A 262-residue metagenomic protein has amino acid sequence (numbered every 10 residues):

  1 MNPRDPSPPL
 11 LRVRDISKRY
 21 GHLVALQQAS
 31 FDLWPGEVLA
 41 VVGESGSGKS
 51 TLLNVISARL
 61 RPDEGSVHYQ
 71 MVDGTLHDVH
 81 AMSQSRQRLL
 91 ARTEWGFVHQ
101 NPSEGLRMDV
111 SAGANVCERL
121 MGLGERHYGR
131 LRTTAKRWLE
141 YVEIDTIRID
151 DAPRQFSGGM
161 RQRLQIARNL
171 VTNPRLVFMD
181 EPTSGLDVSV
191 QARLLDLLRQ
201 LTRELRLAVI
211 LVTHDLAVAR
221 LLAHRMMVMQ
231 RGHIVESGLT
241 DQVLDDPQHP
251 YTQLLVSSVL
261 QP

Functional and structural regions predicted by a protein language model:
V42-E44: The feature captures the beta-strand-to-loop junction immediately N-terminal to the Walker
S57: Helix-to-loop junction immediately C-terminal to a conserved catalytic motif
T75-G96, G122, Q242-P247: ABC ATPase NBD coupling module
R130-I147, V256: Conserved ABC ATPase "signature" region
A152-F156, M160: Conserved ABC ATPase signature
S237-G238: ABC ATPase "signature
